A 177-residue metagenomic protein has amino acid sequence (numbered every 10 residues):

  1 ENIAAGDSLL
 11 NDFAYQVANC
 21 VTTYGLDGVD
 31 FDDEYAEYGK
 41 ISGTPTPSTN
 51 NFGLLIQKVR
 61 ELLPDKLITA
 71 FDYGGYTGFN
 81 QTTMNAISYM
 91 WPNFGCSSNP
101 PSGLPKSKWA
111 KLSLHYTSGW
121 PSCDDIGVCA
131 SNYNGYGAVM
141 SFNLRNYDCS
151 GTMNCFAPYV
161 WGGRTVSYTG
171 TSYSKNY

Functional and structural regions predicted by a protein language model:
E1-A110, H115-D125, Y136, D148-T152 (+2 more regions): Chitinase-like catalytic core of GlcNAc-active glycosidases
S141-Y177: Acidic/aromatic/glycine-rich contiguous surface patches that form carbohydrate-binding/processing clefts and analogous
